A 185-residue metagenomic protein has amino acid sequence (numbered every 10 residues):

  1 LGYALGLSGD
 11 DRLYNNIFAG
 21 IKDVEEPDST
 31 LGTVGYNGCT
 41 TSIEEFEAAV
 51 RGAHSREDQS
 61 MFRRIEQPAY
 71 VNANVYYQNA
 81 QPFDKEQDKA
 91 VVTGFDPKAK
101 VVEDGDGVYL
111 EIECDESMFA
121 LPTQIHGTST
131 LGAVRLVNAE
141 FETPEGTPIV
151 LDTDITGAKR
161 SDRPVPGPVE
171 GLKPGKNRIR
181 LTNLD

Functional and structural regions predicted by a protein language model:
G2-L13: Signature of short aromatic-glycine-proline-rich micro-motifs recurring in repeat-based ectodomains
G6, G35-D185: Surface beta-loop-beta hairpin patches that serve as ligand-binding interfaces in beta-rich domains
Y14, A19-I21, Y77: Feature marks extracellular polysaccharide-active and adherence modules
K22-S29, A80-E86: Short glycine/acidic-rich loop motifs that flank beta-strands on beta-rich extracellular proteins
L31-T33: P-loop NTPase motor catalytic core
